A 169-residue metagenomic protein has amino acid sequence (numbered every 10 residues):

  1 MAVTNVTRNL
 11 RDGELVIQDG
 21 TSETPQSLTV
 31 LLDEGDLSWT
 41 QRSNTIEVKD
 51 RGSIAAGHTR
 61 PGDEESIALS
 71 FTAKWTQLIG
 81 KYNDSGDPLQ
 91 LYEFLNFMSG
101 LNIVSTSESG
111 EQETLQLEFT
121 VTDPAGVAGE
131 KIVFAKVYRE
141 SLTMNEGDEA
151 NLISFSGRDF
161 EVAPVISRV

Functional and structural regions predicted by a protein language model:
M1-V169: Signature of extracytoplasmic/envelope-associated structural regions
